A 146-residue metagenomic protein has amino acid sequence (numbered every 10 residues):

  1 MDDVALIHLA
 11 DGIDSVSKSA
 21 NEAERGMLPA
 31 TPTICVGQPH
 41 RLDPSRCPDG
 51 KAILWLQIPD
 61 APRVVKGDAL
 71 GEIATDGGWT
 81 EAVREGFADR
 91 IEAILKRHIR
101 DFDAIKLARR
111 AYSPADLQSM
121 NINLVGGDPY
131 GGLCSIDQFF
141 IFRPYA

Functional and structural regions predicted by a protein language model:
M1, C47, K51, D60 (+3 more regions): C-terminal structured subdomain/cap of oxidoreductase catalytic cores
M1-C47: Mid-domain catalytic core of redox enzymes that form a hydrophobic substrate pocket/lid adjacent to a catalytic redox
D11, D60-P62: Non-catalytic surface loops within mature trypsin-like serine protease
P29-G37, E92, K96-A146: A glycine-rich dinucleotide-binding beta-alpha-beta segment and adjacent secondary-structure elements that constitute
T33, A52-I53: Short, surface-exposed beta-edge/turn micro-motifs
R63-A69: Short acidic/His/Gly/Ser-rich catalytic and metal-binding motifs that mark active-site loops of diverse hydrolases
A69-E81: A solvent-exposed, charged loop/short amphipathic helix patch at secondary-structure junctions
